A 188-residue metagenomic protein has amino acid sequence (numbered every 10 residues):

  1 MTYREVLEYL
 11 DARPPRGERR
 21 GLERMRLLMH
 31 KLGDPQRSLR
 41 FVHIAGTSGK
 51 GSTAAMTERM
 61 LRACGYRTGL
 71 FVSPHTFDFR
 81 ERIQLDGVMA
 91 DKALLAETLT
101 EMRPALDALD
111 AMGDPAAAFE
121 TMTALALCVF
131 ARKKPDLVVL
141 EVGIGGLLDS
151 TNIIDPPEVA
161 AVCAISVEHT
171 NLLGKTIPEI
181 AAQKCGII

Functional and structural regions predicted by a protein language model:
M1, D11, D155-P156, P178: ATP-dependent carboxylate-amine ligase
M1-G46, T53-A55, R59-C64, L70-F71 (+1 more regions): Short functional linear segments
R16, I144, S166: Flexible, active-site-proximal loop/turn residues at the rims of small-molecule/cofactor binding pockets and catalytic
L22, R26-R37, A63-D155, N171-G174 (+1 more regions): ATP-dependent carboxylate-amine ligase catalytic core
G49, H75, S166: Short, glycine/serine-rich, charged loops/turns that create anion-binding and catalytic segments at active sites
I153-A164: Inter-motif core of Ras-like GTPase G domains
A164-N171: Conserved Switch II/interswitch segment of TRAFAC-class P-loop GTPases
A181-I188: Membrane-proximal helix-turn-helix segments that form the acceptor-binding/catalytic region of lipid-linked
